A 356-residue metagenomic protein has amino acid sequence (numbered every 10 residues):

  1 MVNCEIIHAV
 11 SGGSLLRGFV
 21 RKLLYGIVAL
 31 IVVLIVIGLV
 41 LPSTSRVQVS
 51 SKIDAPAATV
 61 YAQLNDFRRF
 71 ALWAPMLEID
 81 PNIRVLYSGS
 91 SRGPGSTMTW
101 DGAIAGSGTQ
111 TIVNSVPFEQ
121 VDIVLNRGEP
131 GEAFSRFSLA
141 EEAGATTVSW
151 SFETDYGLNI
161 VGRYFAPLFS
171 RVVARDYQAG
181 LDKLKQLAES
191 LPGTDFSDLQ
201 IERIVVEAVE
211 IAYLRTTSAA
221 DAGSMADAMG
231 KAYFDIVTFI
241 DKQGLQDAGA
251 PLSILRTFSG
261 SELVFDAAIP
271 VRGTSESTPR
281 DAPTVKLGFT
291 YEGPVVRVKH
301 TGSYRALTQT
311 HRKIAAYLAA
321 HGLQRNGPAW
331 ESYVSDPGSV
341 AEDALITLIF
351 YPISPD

Functional and structural regions predicted by a protein language model:
H8, G12-V85, V205, D235: Hydrophobic ligand-binding cavity/cleft-lining segments
R17-F19, K52-D54, N65, R69-L72 (+7 more regions): Glycine-rich portal/gate segments that line the openings of hydrophobic small-molecule binding cavities
T44-R46, S91-G93, A105, E132 (+2 more regions): Short, solvent-exposed coil/turn segments
A58-T59, R68-R69, E119-V121, A220-M225: Primarily extracytoplasmic ectodomains and periplasmic/lumenal surface modules that are beta-strand-rich
G131-A133, F137-D356: A solvent-exposed interaction/effector surface
